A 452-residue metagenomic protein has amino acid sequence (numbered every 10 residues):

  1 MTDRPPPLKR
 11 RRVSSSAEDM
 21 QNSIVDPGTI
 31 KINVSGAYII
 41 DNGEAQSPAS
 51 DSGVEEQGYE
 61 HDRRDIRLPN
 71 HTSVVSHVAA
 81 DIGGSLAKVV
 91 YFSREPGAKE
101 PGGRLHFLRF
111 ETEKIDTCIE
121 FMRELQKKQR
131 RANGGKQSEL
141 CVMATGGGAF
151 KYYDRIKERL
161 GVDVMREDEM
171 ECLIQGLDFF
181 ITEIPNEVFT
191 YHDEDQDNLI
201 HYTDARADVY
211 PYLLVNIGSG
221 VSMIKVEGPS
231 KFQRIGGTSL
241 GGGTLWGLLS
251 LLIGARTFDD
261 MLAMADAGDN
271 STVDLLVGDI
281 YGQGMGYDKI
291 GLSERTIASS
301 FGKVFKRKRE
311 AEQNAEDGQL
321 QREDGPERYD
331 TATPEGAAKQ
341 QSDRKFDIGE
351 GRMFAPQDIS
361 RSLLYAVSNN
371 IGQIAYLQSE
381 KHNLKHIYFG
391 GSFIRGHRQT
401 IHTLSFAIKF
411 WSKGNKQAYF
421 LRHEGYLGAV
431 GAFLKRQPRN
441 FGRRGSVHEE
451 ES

Functional and structural regions predicted by a protein language model:
T2-P6, S15-V54, E171-I184, W246 (+4 more regions): Glycine-rich phosphate-binding/hydrolytic loop that grips phosphoryl groups
Q46-H71, D168-Y212, P229, F433-R436: Conserved phosphate-binding catalytic cores of ATP/NTP-utilizing and phosphoryl-transfer enzymes
S76-E120, E124, K231-F232: Short glycine-rich, Thr/Ser-proximal phosphate-binding strand/loop in the N-terminal lobe of ATP-dependent enzymes
G97-G102, M165-R166, A207-D260, K413: Glycine-rich phosphate-binding loop of actin/hexokinase-like ATP-binding domains
L125-M170, Q175-F179, I184, S222 (+2 more regions): Short beta-strand-loop/turn "lid" adjacent to the catalytic site in phosphate-handling enzymes
E139, A144-Y152, L377-A407, E424-G425: Glycine-rich phosphate-binding loops at beta-strand->alpha-helix junctions
F180-T182, E227-K289, S293, K303-R307: Glycine-rich phosphate-binding loop plus the immediately following alpha-helix
D288-I387, F393-G396: Adenine-nucleotide phosphate-binding core of ATP-dependent small-molecule kinases
